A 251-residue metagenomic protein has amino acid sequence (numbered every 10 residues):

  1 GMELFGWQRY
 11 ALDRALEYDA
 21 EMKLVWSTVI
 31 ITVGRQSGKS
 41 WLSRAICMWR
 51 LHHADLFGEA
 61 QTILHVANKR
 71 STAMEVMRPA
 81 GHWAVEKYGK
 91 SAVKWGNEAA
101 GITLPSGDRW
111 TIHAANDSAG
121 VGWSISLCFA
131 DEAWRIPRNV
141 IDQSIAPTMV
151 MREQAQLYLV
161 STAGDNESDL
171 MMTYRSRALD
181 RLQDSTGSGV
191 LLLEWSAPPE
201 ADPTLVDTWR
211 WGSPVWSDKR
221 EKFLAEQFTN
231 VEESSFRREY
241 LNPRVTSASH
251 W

Functional and structural regions predicted by a protein language model:
G1-W251: Phosphate/NTP-binding elements of NTP-utilizing enzymes
